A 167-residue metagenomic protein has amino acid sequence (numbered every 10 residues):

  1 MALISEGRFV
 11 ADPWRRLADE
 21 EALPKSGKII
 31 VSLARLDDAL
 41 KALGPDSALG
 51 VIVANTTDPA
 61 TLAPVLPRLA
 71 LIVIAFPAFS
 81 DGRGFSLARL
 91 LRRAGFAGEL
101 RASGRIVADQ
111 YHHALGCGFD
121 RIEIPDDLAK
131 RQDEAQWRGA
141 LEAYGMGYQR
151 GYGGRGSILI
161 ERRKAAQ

Functional and structural regions predicted by a protein language model:
F9, P13-N55: A positional/architectural concept
R35-L40, F79-L90, K130-E142: Active-site-adjacent beta->alpha loops and helix N-cap segments on the catalytic face of soluble alpha/beta enzymes
L40-D46, A60-L69: Acidic (Asp/Glu)-rich catalytic clusters
P45-V51, L90-A102: Short beta-strand/loop segments at the ligand-binding rim of alpha/beta enzyme cores
N55-T56, R101-V107: Glycine-rich beta-to-alpha transition loops that act as phosphate-gripper elements at the mouths of alpha/beta enzyme
A60-P64, A108-R121: Catalytic cores of alpha/beta
C117-W137: Glycine-rich phosphate-binding active-site loops on the catalytic face of alpha/beta enzymes
Q132-I160: C-terminal helical cap(s) of enzyme catalytic domains, especially alpha/beta-barrels
